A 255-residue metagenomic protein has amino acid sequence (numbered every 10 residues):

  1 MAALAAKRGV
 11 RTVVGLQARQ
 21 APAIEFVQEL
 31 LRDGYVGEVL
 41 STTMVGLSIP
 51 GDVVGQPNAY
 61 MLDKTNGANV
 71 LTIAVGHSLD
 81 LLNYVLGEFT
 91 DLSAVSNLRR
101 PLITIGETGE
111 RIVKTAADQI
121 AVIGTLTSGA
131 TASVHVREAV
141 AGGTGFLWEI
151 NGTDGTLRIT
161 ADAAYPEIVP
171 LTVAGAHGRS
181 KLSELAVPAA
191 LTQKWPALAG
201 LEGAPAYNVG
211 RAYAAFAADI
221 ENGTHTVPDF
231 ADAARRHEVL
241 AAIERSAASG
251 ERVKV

Functional and structural regions predicted by a protein language model:
M1, V27, A242-I243: Aromatic/hydrophobic pocket-lining residues that form π-stacking "cages" and hydrophobic walls in ligand
M1-K7: Catalytic-core regions built around general acid/base machinery
K7, R211-V255: C-terminal helix-rich "cap/oligomerization" subdomain common to oxidoreductases
R8-V13, A18-K114, G250: Predominantly a Rossmann-like dinucleotide-binding segment in NAD(P)-dependent oxidoreductases
L16-R19, E138-V140, D232: Structured beta->alpha junctions
T72-V75, A206, V227-A233: Conserved loop-to-helix N-cap of the C-terminal "lid" that shapes the substrate pocket in Rossmann-like
L86-D91, S96-R99, E110-I112, A116-R158: Glycine-rich, aromatic-lined ligand/substrate-binding cores of catalytic and carbohydrate-binding domains
I105-E107, V113, A121, L126 (+2 more regions): C-terminal glycine/acidic-rich active-site capping loop/insertion
